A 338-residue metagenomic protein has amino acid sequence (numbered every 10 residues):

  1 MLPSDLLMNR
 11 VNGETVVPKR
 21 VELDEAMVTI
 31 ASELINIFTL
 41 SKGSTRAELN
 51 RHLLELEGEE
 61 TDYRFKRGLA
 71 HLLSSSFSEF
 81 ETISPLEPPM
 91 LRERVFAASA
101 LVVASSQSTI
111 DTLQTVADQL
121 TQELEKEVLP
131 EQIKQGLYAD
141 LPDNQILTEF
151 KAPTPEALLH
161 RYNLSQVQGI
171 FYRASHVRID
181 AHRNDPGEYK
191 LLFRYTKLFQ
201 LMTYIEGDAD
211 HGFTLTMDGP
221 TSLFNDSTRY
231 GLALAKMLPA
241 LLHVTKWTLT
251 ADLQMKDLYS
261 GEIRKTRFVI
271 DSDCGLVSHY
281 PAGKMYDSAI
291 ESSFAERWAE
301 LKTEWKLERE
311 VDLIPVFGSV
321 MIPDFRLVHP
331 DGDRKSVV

Functional and structural regions predicted by a protein language model:
M1-I270: Nuclease-adjacent, charged terminal/linker segments that flank catalytic cores
S222, D226, A282, L313: Conserved aromatic-histidine-acidic binding/catalytic patches
R229, A233, A289, F317-I322: Short, well-structured alpha-helical interface segments that form or flank functional binding sites
D273-R309: Acidic-basic catalytic patches of nuclease active cores, encompassing PD-(D/E)XK and other metal-cofactor nuclease
E304-I322: A mid-sequence, solvent-exposed acidic-amphipathic segment
L327-P330: Active-site beta-strand termini and strand-to-loop segments that position acidic
D333: Catalytic cores of extracellular degradative/oxidative enzymes
V337: Conserved small/polar residues in nucleotide/adenosyl-binding loops
